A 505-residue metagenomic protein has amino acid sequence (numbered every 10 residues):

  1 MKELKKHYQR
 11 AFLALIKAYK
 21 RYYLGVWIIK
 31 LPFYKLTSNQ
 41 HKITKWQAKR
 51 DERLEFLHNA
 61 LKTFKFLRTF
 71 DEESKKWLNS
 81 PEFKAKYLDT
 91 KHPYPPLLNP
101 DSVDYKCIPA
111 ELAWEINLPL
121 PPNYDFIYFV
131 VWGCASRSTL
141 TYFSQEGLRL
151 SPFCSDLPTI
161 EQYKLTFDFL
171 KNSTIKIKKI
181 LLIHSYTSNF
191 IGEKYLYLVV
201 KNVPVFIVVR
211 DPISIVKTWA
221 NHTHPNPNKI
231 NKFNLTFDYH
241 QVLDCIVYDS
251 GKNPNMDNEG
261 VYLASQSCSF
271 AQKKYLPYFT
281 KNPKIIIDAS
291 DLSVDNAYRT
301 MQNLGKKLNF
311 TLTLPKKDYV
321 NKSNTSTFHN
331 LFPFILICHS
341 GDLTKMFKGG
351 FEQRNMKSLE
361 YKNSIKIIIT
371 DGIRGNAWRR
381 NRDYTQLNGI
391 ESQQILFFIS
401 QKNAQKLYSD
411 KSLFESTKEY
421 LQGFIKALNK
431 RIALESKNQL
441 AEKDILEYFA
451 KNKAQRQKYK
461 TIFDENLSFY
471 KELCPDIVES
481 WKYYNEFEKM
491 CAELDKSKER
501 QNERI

Functional and structural regions predicted by a protein language model:
K2-P119, T311-I505: PAPS-dependent sulfotransferases, especially Golgi type II membrane carbohydrate sulfotransferases
L4-L54, H58-F64, T69-K75, S80 (+2 more regions): PAPS-dependent sulfotransferase catalytic domain
I191-A404, S468: PAPS-dependent sulfotransferase catalytic domain
